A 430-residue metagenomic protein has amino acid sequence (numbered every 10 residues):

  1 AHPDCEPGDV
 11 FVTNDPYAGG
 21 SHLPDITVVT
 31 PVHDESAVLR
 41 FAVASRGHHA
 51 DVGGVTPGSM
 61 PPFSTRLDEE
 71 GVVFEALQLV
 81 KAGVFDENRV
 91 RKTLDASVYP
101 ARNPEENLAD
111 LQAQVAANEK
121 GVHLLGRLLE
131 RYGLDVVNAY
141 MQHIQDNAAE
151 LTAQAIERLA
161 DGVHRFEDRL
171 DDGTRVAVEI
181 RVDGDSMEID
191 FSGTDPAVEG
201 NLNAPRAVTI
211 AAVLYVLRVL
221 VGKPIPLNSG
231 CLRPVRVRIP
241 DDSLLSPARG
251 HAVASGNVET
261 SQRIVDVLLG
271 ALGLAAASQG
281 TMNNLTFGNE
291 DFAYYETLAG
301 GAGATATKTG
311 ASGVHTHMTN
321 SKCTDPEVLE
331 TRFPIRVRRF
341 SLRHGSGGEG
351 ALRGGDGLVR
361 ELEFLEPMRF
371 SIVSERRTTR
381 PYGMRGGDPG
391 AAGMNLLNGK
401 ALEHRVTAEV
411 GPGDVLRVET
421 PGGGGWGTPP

Functional and structural regions predicted by a protein language model:
A1-D34, L39-E188, S192-P430: Glycine/proline-enriched, intrinsically flexible loops and inter-domain linkers
